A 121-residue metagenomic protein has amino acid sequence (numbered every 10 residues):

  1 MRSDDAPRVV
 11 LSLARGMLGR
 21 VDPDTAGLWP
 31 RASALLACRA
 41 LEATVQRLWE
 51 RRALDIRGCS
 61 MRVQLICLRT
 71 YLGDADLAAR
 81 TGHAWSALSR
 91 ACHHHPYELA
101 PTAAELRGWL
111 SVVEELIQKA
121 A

Functional and structural regions predicted by a protein language model:
M1, L54-A121: Long, charged low-complexity segments
M1-L28, A121: Charged alpha-helical initiation segments
V10-L13, L36, A43, A84-A87 (+1 more regions): Amphipathic, well-ordered alpha-helical segments in soluble domains
M17-T25, R47, R51-R52, C92-E98 (+1 more regions): Secondary-structure edge/capping motif, primarily at the C-terminal ends of alpha-helices and the immediately following
G19-P23, R39-T44, R62-Y71: Short, mixed-charge, low-aromatic patches
L28-R39, A79, H83, A104: Short, well-structured alpha-helical interface segments that form or flank functional binding sites
P30-L54: Hydrophobic alpha-helical packing segments in soluble, helical-rich domains
